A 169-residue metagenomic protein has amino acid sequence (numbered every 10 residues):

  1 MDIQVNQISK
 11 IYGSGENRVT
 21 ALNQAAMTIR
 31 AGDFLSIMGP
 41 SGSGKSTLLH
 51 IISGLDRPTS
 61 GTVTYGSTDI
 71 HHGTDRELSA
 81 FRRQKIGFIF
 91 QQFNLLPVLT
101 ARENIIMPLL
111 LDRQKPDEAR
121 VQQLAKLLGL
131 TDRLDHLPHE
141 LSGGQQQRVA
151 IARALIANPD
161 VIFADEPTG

Functional and structural regions predicted by a protein language model:
D2-G169: ABC family nucleotide-binding domain
